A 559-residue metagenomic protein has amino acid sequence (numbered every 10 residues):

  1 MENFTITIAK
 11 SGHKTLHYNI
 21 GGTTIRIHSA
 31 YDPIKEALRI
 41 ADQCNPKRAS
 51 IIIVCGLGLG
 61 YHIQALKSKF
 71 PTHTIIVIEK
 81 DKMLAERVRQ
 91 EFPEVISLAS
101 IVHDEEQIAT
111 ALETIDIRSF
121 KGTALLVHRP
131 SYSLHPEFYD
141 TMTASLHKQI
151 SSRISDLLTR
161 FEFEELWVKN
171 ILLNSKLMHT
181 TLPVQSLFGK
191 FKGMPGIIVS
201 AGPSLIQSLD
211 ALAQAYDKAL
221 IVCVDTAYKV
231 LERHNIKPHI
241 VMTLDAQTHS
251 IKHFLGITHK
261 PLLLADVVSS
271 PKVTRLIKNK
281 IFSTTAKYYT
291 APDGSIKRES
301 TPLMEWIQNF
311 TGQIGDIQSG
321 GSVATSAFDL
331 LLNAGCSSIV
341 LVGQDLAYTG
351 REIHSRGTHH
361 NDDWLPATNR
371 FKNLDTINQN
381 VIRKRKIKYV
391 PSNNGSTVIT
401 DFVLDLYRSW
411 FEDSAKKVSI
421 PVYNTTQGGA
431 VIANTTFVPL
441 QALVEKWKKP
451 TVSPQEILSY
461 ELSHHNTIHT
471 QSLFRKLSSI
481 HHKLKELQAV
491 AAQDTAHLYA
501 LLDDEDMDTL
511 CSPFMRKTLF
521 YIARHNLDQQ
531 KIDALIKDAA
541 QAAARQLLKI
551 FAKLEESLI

Functional and structural regions predicted by a protein language model:
M1-I51, L59-A65, N170-V184: Class I S-adenosylmethionine
I51-E106: SAM cofactor-binding core of SAM-dependent methyltransferases, primarily the Rossmann-like beta-alpha-beta module
I76-K82, D225, M242-D245: Conserved acidic E/D residue at the C-terminus of a beta-strand in Rossmann-like folds
A85-E164, E232-F328, L332-A334, Y521-I559: Acidic/Gly/His-enriched mid-domain segments of enzyme catalytic cores or analogous surface patches that mediate
S97-A99, M242-A246, L255-K260, S283-T284 (+2 more regions): Acidic, Ser/Thr-rich peripheral helices and adjacent loops at domain boundaries
A227-Y228, N235-D245, L331-S355: Glycine-rich phosphate/pyrophosphate-binding loops and their adjacent beta-strand/loop elements at enzyme active sites
G320-A324, F371-G428: Polyanion-binding loop/helix "lid" in catalytic or ligand-binding cores
D405-L406, A415-I559: Long, compositionally biased charged/polar accessory segments in the mid-to-C-terminal portions of proteins
